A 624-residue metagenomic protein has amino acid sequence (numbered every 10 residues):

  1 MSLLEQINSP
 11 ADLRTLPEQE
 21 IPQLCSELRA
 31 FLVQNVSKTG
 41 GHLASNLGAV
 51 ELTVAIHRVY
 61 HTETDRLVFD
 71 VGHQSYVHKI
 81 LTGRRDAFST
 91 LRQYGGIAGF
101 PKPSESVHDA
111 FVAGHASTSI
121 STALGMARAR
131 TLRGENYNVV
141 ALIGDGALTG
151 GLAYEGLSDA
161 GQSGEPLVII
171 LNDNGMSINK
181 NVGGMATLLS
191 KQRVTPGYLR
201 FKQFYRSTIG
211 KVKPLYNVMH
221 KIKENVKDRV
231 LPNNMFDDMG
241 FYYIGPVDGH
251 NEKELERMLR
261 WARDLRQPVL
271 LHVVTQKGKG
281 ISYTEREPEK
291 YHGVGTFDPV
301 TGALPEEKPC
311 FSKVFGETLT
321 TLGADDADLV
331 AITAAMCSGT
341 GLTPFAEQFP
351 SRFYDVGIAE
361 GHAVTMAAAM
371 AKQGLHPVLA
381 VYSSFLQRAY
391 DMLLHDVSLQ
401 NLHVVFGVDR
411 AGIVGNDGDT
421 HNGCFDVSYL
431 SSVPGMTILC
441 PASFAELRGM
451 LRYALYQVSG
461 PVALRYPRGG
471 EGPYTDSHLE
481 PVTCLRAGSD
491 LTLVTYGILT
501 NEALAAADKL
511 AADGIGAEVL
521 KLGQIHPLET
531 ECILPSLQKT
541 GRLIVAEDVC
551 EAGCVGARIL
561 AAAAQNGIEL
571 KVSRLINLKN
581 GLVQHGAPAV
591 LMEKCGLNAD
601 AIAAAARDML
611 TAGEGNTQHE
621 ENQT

Functional and structural regions predicted by a protein language model:
M1-T82, M235-E256, L265, V269-T275: N-terminal amphipathic, basic-rich helices that act as targeting or association modules
H42-S163, D328-L329, T333-A334, L342-T343: Cofactor-binding active-site loop characterized by glycine-rich and histidine/acidic residues
T90-T122, L132-N136, Q162-K290, A303-E347 (+8 more regions): Thiamine diphosphate
V139, I143-G156, G341, F353 (+3 more regions): Extended, hydrophobic alpha-helical segments in both membrane/secreted and soluble proteins
H292-T301: Surface-exposed loop/turn segments flanking beta-strands in extracellular/periplasmic regions
Y453: Conserved catalytic core of nucleotide polymerization and phosphodiester-bond processing enzymes
